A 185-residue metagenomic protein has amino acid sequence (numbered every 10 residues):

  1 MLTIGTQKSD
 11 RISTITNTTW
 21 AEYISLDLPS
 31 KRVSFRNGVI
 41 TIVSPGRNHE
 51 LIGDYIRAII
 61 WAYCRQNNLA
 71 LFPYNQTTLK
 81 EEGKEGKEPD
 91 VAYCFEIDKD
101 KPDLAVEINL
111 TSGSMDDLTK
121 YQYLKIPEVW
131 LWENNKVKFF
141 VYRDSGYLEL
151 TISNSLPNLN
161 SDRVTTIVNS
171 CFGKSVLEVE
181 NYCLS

Functional and structural regions predicted by a protein language model:
M1-S185: Gly/Pro/Ser/Thr-rich low-complexity, intrinsically disordered segments predominantly at protein N-termini
